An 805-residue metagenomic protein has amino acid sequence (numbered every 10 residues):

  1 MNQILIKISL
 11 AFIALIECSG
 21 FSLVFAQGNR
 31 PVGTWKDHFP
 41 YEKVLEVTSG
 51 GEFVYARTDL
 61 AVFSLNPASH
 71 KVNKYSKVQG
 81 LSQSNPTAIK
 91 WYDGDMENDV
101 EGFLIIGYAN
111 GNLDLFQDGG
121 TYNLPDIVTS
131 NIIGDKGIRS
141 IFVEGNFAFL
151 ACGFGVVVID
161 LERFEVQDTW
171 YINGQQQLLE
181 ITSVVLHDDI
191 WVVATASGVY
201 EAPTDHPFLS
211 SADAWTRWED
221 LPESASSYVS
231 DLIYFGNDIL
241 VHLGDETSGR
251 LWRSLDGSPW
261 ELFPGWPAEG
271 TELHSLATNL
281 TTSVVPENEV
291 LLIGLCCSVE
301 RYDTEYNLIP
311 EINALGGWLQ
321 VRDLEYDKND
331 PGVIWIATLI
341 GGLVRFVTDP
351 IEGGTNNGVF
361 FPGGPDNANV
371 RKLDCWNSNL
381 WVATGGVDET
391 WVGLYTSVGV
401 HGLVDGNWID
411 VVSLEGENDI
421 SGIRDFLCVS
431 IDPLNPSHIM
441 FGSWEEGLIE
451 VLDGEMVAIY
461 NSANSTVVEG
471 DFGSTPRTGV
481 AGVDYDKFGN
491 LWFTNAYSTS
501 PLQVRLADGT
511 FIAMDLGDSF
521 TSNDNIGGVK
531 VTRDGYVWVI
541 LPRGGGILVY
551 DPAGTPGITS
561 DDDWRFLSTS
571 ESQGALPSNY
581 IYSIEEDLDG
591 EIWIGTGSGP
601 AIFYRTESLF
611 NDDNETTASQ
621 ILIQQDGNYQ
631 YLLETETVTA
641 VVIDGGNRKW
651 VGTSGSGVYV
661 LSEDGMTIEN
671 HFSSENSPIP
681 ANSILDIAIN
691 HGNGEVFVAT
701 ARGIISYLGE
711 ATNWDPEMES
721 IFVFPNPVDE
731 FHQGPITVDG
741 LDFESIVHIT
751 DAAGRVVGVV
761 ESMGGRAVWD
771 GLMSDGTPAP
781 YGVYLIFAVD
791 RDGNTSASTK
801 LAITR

Functional and structural regions predicted by a protein language model:
N29-G50, S76-D95, L124-E144, D168-H187 (+13 more regions): Short coil-to-beta transitions that initiate beta-strands within beta-rich domains
F53-A56, F103-I106, F147-L150, W191-V193 (+10 more regions): Conserved beta-propeller blade signature
G120-T121, R163-F164, P203-S210, T348-E352 (+7 more regions): Short loop/turn segments immediately following beta-strands, especially the blade-tip and inter-blade linker loops
A383-V398, E446, S498-S500, G545-I547 (+1 more regions): Short, conserved, GDST-rich strand-edge loop motifs in beta-rich repeat architectures
D715-H748, R766-W769: Glycine-centered coil/turn sites that cap beta-strands in beta-rich domains
V747-V757, Y784, G793: Short, glycine-anchored, charge-dense loop/turn motifs used at functional sites
V756-A779, R791-N794: Glycine-centered tight-turn motifs at strand-turn-strand junctions
L785-R805: C-terminal tail/sorting-segment detector
